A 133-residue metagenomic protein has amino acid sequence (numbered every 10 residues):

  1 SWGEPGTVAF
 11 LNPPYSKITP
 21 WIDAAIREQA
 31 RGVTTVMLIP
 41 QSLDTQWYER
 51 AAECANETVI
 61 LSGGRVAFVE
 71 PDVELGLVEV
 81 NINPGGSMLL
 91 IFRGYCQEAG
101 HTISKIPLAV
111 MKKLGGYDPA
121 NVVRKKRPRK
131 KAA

Functional and structural regions predicted by a protein language model:
S1-A133: Class I S-adenosyl-L-methionine-dependent methyltransferase catalytic core
